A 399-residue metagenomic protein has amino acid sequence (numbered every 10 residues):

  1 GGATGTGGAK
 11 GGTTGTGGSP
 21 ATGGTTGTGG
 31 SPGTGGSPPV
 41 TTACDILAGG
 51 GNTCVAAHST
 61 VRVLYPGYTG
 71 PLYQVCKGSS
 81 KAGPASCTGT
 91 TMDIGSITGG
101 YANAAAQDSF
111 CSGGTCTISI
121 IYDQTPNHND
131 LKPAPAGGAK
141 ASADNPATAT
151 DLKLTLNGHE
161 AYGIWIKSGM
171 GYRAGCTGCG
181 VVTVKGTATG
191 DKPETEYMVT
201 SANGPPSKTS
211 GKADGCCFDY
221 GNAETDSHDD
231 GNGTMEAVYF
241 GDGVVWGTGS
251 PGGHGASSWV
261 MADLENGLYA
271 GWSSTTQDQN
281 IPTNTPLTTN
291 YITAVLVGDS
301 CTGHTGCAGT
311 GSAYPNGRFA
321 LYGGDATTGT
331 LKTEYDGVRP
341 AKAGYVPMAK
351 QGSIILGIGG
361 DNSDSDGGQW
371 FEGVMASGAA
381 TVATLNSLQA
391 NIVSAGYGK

Functional and structural regions predicted by a protein language model:
G1-P39: Ser/Thr-rich, Pro/Gly/Ala-heavy low-complexity intrinsically disordered linkers and tails of secreted extracellular
P38-A141, G190, Y197, V393-K399: GGW-centered surface loops in extracellular recognition modules
G51, D123, E196-A202, A294 (+1 more regions): Short hydrophobic/aromatic patches on beta-strands that form ligand-binding or substrate-lining surfaces
Y68, H159, P193, T289 (+2 more regions): Short, solvent-exposed loop/turn segments at the edges of secondary structure
I118, P126-T288, S300-N316, T328-Y335 (+1 more regions): Extracellular glycan-recognition modules
M198, T289-G298, L321-G323: Short tryptophan-centered beta-strand motifs in secreted/extracellular beta-sheet-rich domains of glycan-recognition
G323-Q351: Short, solvent-exposed beta-strand-to-loop segments that form ligand-recognition rims of beta-rich domains
Y345-W370, A379: Extracellular glycan-interaction patches encoded by glycine-rich segments
